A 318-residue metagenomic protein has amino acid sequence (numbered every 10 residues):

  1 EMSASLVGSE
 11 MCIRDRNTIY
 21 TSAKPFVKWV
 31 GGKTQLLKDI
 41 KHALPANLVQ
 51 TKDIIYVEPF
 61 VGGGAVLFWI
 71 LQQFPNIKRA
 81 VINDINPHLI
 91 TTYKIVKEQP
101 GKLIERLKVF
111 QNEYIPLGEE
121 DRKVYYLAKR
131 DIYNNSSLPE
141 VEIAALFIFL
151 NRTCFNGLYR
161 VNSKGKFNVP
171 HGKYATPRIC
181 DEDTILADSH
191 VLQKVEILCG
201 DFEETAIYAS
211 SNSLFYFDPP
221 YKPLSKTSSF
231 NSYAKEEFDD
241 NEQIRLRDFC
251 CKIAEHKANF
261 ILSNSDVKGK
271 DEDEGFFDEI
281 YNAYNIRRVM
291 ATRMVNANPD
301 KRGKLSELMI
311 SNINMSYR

Functional and structural regions predicted by a protein language model:
E1-D15: Single conserved hydrophobic/aromatic residue that forms the stacking wall/gate of nucleotide- or nucleobase-binding
R14-I55, A65-V66: S-adenosyl-L-methionine
Y56-I70, I82-N86, I148-F155, G200-F202 (+3 more regions): Conserved proline-anchored active-site loop of SAM-dependent methyltransferases that bridges a beta-strand
Q72-Q193, N231: Class I S-adenosyl-L-methionine-dependent methyltransferase module
L198-D201, M290: Short loop/edge segments at beta-strand edges and connector loops that shape dinucleotide/nucleotide cofactor-binding
K222-H256: SAM-dependent methyltransferase catalytic-core segment centered on the flexible catalytic loop and adjoining short
Q243-T292: Conserved Class I SAM-dependent methyltransferase catalytic core
I280-R318: Class I S-adenosyl-L-methionine
